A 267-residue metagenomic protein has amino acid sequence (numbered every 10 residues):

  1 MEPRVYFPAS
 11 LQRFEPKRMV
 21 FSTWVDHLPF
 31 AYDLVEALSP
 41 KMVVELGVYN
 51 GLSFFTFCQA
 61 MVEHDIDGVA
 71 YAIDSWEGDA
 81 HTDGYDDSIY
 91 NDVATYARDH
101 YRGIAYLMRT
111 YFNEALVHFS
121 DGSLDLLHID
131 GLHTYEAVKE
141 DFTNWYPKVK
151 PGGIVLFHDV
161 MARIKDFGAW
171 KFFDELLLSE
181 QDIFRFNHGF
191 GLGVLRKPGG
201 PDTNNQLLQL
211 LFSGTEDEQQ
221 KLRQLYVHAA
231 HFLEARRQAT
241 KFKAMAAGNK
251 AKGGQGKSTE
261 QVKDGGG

Functional and structural regions predicted by a protein language model:
M1-E2, G267: Accessible peptide chain termini
E2-A9, R13-S22, L28-G248: S-adenosylmethionine/decaboxylated-SAM
G248-G267: Helical coiled-coil/dimerization "stalks" and their immediately adjacent regulatory linkers at helix->disorder
